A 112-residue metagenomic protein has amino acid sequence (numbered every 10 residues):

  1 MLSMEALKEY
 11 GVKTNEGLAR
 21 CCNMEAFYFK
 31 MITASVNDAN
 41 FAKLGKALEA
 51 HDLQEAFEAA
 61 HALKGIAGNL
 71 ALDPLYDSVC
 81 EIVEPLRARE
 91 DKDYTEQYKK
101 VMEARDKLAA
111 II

Functional and structural regions predicted by a protein language model:
M1-E58, A62-I112: Two-component system phosphorelay core
